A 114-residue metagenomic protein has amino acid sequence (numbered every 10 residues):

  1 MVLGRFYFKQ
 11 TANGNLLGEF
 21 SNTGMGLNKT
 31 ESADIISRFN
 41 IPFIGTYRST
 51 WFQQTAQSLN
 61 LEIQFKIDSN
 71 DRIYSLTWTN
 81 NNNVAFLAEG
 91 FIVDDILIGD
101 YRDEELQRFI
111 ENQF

Functional and structural regions predicted by a protein language model:
M1-F114: Central antiparallel beta-sheet cores of small beta-barrel/beta-sandwich binding domains
